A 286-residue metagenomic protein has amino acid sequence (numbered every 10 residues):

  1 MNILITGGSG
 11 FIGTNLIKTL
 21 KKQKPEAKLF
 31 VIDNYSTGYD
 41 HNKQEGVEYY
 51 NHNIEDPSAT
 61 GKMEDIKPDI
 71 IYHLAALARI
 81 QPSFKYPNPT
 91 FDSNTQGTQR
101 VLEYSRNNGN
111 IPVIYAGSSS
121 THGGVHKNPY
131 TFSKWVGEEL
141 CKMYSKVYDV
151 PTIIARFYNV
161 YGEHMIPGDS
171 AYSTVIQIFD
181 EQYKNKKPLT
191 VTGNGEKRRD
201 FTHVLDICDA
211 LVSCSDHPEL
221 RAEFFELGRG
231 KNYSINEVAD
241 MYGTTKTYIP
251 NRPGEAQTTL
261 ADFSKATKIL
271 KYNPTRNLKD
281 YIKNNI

Functional and structural regions predicted by a protein language model:
M1-V160, Y183, L205, N285: N-terminal Rossmann-like NAD(P)+-binding domain of SDR-like oxidoreductases, especially those catalyzing
K28, E48, P151-I153, P188-T190 (+2 more regions): Conserved beta-strand segments of alpha/beta enzyme cores
E55, K85, S93-Q96, N128 (+7 more regions): Residue-level signal for the nucleotide or nucleotide-sugar donor/cofactor binding architecture
W135, V160-Q177, N185-P188, T192 (+5 more regions): Glycine/proline-rich active-site loop of Rossmann-fold NAD(P)-dependent oxidoreductases
V136, L140, Y144, V175 (+3 more regions): Hydrophobic alpha-helix immediately C-terminal to the catalytic Tyr-X-X-X-Lys motif of short-chain
N194, A222-F225, Y233-A239, T244-F263: C-terminal "lid/loop" region of Rossmann-like NAD(P)-dependent oxidoreductases
S264, N277-I286: Amphipathic terminal alpha-helices
